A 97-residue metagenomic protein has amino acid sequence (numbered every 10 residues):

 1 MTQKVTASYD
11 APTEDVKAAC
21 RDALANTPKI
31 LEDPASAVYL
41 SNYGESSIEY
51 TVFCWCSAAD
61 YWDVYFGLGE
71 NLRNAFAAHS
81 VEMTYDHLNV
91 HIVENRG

Functional and structural regions predicted by a protein language model:
M1: A small-molecule sensor/coupling module
K4-D15, A19-R21, A25, K29-G97: Solvent-exposed, non-transmembrane regulatory segments of membrane-associated proteins
